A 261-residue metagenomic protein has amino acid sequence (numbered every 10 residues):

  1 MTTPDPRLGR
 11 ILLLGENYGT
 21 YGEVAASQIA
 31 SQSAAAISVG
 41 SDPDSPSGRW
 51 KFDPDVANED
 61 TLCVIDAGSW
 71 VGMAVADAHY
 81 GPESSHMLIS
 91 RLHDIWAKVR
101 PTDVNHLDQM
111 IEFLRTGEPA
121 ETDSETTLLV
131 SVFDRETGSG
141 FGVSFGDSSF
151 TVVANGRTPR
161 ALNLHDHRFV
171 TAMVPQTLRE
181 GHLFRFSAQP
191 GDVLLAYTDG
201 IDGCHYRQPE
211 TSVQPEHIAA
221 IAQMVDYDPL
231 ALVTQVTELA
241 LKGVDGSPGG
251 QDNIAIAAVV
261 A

Functional and structural regions predicted by a protein language model:
T2-D94, S148, Q176-R185: N-terminal entry segment of metal-dependent catalytic domains or homologous docking segments
T2-N17, F184-A261: C-terminal catalytic subdomain
D55-D66, T122-V130, D134-T137, L164-R207: Acidic loop->beta-strand submotif enriched in PP2C/PPM serine/threonine phosphatases
M73-A76, V143, L195-Y197: Short hydrophobic beta-strand that contains or immediately precedes a catalytic carboxylate
E83-S85, V152-V153, C204-Y206: Short helix/loop capping segments that flank catalytic or ligand/cofactor-binding pockets
I89-R100, A219-D226: Short amphipathic alpha-helical signal-transduction/dimerization elements
W96-A154, R179-F186, V236-A261: Catalytic core of PPM/PP2C metal-dependent serine/threonine phosphatase domains
V104-D108, V152, R157-T158, T171 (+2 more regions): Metal-dependent catalytic cores of enzymes that make or break cyclic nucleotides and related phosphoester linkages
